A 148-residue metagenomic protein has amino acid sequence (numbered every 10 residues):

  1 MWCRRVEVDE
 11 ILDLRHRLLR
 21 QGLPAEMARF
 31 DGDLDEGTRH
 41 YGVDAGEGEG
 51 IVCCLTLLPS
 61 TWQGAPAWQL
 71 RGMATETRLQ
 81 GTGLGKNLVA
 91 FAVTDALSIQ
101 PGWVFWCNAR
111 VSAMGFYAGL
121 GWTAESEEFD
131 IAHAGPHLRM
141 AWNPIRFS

Functional and structural regions predicted by a protein language model:
M1-I51: Short amphipathic alpha-helix that is part of the acyltransferase structural core
D35-G37, G64, I131-P136: Short acidic/glycine-enriched loop/turn segments that link adjacent beta-strands
G42, E49-S60, P66-A74: Conserved beta-strand in the GNAT
R71, E76, Q80, R110: Residue-level recognition of the GNAT/N-acetyltransferase active site
T75, G81-T94: Conserved acetyl-CoA-binding loop-helix of GNAT-fold acetyltransferases
V89, A96-R110: Conserved GNAT acetyl-CoA-binding A-motif
W106-N108, A118, T123-R139: Conserved catalytic-core motifs of GNAT/GCN5-like acyltransferases
